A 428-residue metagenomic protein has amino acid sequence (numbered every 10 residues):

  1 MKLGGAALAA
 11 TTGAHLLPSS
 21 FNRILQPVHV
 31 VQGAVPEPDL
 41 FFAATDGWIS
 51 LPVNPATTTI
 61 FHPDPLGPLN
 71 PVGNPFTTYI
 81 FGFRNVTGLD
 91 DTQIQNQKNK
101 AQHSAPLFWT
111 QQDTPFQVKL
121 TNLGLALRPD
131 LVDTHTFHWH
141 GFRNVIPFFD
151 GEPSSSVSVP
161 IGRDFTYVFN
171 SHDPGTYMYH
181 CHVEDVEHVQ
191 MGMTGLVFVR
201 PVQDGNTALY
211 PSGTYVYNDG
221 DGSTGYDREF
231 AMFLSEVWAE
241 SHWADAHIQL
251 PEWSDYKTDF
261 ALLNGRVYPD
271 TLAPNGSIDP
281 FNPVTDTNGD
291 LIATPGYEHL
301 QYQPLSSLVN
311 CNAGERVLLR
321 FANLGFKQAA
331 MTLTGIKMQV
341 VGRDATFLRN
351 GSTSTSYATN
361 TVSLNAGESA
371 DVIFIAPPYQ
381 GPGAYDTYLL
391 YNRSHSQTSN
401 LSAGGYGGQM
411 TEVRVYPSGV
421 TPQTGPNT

Functional and structural regions predicted by a protein language model:
L3-W139, R143-F149, S154-S158, P251-V317 (+1 more regions): N-terminal, post-signal-peptide metal-ligating segments of extracellular/periplasmic oxidoreductases, dominated by
F41-F42, T136-H138, F198, F230-L234 (+3 more regions): Structural recognition of the beta-strand scaffold that forms the well-ordered cores of secreted hydrolase catalytic
A105-P106, N218-G220, L305-L308, V317-R320 (+5 more regions): Generic recognition of flexible, low-complexity loop/linker segments
L123-H138, F142-S212, S354-N427: Extracellular/periplasmic metallocenter environments
T136-F142, M331-Q339: Short acidic, flexible loop segments centered on an aromatic residue
H180-S223, D227, V237-W238, V309-G314 (+2 more regions): Extracytoplasmic, non-cytosolic globular domains
Y210-G276, P280: Glycine-rich (often Gly-Gly/Gly-Pro-rich) flexible segments and glycine-rich loop motifs, frequently accented by
G342-S352, A358-T359: Intrinsic, low-complexity N-terminal interaction/targeting segments
